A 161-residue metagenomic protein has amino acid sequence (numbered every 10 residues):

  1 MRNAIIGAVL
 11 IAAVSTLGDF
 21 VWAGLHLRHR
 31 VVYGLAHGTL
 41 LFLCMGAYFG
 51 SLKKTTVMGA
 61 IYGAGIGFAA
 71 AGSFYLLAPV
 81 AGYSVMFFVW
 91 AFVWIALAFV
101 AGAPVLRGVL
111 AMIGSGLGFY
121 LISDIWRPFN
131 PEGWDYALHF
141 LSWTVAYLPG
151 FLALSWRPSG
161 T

Functional and structural regions predicted by a protein language model:
M1-T161: Juxtamembrane/disordered regions of integral membrane proteins
